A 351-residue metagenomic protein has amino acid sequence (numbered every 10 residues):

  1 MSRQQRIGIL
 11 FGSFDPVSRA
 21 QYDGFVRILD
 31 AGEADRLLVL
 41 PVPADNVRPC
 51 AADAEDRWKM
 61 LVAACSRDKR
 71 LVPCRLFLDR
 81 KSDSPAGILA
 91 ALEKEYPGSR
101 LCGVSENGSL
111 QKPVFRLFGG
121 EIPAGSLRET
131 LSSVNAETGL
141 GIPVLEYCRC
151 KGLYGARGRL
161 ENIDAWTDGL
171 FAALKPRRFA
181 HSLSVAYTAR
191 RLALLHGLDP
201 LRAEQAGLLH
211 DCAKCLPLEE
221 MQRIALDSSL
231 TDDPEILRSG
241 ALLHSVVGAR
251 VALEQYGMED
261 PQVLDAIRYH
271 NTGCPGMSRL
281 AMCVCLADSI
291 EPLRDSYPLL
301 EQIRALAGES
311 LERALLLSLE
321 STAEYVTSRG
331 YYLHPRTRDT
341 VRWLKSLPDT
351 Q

Functional and structural regions predicted by a protein language model:
M1-N162: Nucleotidyltransferase catalytic core that binds NTPs
I7, N162-L174: Generic N-terminal amphipathic, Lys/Arg-enriched alpha-helix
R19, D23-G24, S184-Y187, V247: Short amphipathic alpha-helical face segments that pack within enzyme cores and frequently flank/anchor catalytic
G108-L110, C150, C212, H270-C274 (+1 more regions): A short structural micro-motif
A136-I163, E324-Q351: Charged phosphate-binding loop/patch that engages nucleotide di/tri-phosphates or the phosphate backbone of nucleic
I142-L145, F179, L183, E204 (+1 more regions): Short, well-structured alpha-helical segments
D168-A173, R190, L195-L316: Divalent metal-dependent catalytic cores for phosphoryl transfer on phosphate-bearing substrates
S318-T322: C-terminal beta-signal and terminal closure region of outer-membrane beta-barrel proteins
